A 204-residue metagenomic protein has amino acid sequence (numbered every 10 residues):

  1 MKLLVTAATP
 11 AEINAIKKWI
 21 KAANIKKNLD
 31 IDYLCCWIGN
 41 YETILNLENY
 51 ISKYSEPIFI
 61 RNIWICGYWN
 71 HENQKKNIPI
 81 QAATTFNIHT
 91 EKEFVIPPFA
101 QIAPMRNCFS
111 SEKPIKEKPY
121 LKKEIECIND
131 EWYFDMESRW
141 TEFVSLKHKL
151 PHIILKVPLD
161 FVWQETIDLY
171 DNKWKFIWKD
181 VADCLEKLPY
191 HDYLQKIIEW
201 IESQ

Functional and structural regions predicted by a protein language model:
M1-L4: Extreme N-terminal starter segment of soluble prokaryotic enzymes
A8-P10, S138: Helix N-cap/beta->alpha junction signal
A11-I16, E42: Short N-terminal binding/cap micro-motifs at the start of the first secondary-structure element
A15-I25: Short, aromatic/basic amphipathic alpha-helical patches
N24-Q204: Glycine-rich phosphate- or other oxyanion-binding loops that anchor nucleotides, phosphorylated ligands
